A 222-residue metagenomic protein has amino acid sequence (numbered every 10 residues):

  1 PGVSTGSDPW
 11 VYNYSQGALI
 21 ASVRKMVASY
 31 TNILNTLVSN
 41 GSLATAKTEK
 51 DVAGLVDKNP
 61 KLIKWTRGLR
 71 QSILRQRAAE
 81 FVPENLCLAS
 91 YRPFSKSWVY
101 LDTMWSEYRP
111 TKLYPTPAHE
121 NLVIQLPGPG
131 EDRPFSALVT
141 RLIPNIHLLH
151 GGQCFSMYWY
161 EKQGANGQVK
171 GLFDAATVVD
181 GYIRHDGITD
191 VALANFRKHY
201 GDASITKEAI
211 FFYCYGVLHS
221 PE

Functional and structural regions predicted by a protein language model:
P1-E222: Sequence-level detector for compositionally biased, low-complexity segments
